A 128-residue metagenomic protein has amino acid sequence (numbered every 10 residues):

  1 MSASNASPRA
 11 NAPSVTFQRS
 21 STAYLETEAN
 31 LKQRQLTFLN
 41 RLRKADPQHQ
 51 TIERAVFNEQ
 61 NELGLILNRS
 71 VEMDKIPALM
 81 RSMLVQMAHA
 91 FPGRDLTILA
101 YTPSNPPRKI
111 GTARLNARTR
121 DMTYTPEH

Functional and structural regions predicted by a protein language model:
S2-Q60, S70-D74, P126-H128: N-proximal, solvent-exposed amphipathic alpha-helical segments enriched in charged/polar residues
K44, I52-R54, M80, V85-M87 (+1 more regions): Generic structural signal for short, flexible, solvent-exposed coil/loop and linker residues
A55-N61, R114-T119: Short, ordered beta-strand-loop transition motifs
N61-L67, I98: Surface-exposed aromatic
M73-D95: Short, non-transmembrane amphipathic alpha-helical segments
A78-M80, G111-A113, Y124-H128: Surface-exposed beta-strand edges and their flanking turn/coil or helix-capping segments
A88-A117, M122: A short amphipathic beta-strand at an alpha->beta junction
